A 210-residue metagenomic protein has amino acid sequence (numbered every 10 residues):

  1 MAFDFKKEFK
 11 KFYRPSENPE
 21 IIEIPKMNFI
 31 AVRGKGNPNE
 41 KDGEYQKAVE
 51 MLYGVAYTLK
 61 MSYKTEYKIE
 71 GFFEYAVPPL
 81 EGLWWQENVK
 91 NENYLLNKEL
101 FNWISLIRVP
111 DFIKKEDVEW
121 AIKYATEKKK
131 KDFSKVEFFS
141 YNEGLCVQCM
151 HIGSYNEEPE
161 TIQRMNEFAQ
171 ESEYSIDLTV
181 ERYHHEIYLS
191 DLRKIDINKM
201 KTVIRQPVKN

Functional and structural regions predicted by a protein language model:
M1-N210: A solvent-exposed interaction/effector surface
